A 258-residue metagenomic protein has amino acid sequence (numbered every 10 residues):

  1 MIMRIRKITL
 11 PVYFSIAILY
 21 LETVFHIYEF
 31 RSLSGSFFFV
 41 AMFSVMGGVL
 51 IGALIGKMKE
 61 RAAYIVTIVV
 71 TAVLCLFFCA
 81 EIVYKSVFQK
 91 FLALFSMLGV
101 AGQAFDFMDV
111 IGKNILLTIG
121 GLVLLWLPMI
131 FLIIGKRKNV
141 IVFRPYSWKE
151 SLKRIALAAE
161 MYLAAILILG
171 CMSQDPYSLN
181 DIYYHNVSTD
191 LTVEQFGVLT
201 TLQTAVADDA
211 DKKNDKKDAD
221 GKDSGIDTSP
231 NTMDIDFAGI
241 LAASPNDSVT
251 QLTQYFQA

Functional and structural regions predicted by a protein language model:
I2-K212, K216-D223: Transmembrane and membrane-interface helices of multi-pass, inner-membrane envelope-modifying transferases
A53, V249-L252: Short alpha-helical segments and helix-capping/turn motifs at coil-helix boundaries
D208-V249: Basic, amphipathic N-terminal segments that precede the first structured/catalytic domain
L252-A258: Membrane-embedded segments
